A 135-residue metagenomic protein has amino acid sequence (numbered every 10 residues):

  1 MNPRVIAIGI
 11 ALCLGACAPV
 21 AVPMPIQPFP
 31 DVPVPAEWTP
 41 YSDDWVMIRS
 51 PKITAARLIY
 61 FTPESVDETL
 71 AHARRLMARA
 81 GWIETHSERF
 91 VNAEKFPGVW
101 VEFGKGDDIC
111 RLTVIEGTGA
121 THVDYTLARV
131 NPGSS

Functional and structural regions predicted by a protein language model:
M1-A7: Bacterial N-terminal signal peptides that target proteins for export
I10-A11, F103: Residue-level signal for mature regions of secreted extracellular proteins and peptides
C13-A16: C-terminal motif of bacterial Sec signal peptides marking the signal peptidase cleavage site
A18-S135: An acidic-aromatic pocket/loop used at catalytic or ligand-binding sites
